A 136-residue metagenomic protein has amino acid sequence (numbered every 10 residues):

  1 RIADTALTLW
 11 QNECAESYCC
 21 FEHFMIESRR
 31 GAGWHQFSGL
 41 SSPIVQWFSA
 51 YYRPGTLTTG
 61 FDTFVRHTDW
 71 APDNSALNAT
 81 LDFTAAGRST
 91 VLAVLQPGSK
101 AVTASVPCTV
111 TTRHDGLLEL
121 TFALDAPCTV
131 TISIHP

Functional and structural regions predicted by a protein language model:
R1-N78: C-terminal capping/lid segments that line or modulate ligand- or cofactor-binding pockets
S75-F83, L118-A123: Generic recognition of long tandem-repeat/solenoid scaffolds
S75-L77, S89, C128: Residues at beta-strand starts and edge strands
D82-G98: Surface-exposed beta-strand/loop patches in extracellular or lumenal glycoproteins
S89-V91, T103, V130-I132: Short acidic, gly/pro-rich beta-turn/loop elements at beta-sheet edges and active-site/ligand-binding grooves
K100-V106: Change to "...patches in solvent-exposed regions of secreted, membrane-anchored, or virion-exposed structural
T112-P136: C-terminal beta-strand-rich structural cap/linker in extracellular carbohydrate-active enzymes
